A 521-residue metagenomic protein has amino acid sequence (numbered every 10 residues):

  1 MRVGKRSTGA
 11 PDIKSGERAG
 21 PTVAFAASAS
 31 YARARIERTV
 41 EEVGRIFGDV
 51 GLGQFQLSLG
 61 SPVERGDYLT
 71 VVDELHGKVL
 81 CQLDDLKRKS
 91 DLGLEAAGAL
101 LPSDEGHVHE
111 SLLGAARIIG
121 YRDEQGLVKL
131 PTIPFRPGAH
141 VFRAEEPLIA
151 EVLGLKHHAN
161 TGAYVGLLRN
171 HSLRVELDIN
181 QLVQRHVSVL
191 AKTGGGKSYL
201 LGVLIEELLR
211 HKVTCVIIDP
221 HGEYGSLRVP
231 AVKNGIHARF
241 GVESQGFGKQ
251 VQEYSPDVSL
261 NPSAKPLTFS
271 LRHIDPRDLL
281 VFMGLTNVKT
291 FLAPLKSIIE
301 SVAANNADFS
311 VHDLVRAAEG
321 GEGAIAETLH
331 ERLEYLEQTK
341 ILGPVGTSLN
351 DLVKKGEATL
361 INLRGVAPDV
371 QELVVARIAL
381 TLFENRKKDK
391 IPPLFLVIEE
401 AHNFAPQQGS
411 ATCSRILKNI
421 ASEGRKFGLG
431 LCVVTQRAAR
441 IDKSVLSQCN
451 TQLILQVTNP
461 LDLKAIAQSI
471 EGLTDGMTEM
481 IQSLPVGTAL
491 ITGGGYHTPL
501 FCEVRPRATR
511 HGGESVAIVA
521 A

Functional and structural regions predicted by a protein language model:
M1-L190, Y199-E206, H211, D389-P392: Basic- and hydrophobic-enriched, low-structure N-terminal and domain-boundary segments that flank ATP-binding catalytic
R2-G9, K14, A24-Y31, Y68 (+2 more regions): Phosphate-binding and hydrolysis-coupling loops of NTP-dependent motor/remodeling domains
K87-K89, G120-D123, H221-G225, V258-L260 (+6 more regions): Conserved nucleotide-binding/hydrolysis micro-motifs of P-loop NTPases
N160-E253, I491, A521: Glycine-rich phosphate-binding loop of nucleotide-binding enzymes
E207, V213, G222, S226 (+4 more regions): P-loop NTPase motor domains
I218, I398, V434-T435: Hydrophobic residues in beta-strands of the RecA-like P-loop NTPase core, especially within AAA+ ATPase
P230-H237, T412, Q448-N450, I470 (+1 more regions): Short secondary-structure boundary/capping segments
N419-E503: Conserved ATP-driven motor cores of ASCE-family P-loop NTPases powering translocation/secretion/packaging/pilus
